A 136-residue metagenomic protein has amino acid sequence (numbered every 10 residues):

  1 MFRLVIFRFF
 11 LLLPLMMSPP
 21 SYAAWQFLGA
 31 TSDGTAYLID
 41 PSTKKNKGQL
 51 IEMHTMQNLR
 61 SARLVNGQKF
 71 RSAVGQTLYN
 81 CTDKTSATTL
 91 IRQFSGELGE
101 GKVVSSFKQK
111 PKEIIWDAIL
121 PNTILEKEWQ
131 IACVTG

Functional and structural regions predicted by a protein language model:
M1-F9: Bacterial N-terminal signal peptides that target proteins for export
F2-R3, P14, A36, G101: Low-complexity, intrinsically disordered short peptide segments enriched in small/polar/basic residues
R8-S18: Bacterial N-terminal signal peptides
P20-G136: N-terminal secretory-pathway/extracellular module detecting exported/lumenal segments and adjacent signal-anchor/first
